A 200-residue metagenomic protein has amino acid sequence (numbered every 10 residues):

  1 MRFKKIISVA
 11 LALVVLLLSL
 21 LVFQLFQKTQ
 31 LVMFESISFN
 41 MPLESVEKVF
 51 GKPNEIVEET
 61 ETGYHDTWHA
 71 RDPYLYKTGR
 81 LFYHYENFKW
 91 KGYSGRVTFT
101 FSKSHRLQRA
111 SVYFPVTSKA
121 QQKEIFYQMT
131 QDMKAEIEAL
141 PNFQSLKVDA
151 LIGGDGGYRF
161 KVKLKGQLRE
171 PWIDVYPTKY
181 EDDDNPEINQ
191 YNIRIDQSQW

Functional and structural regions predicted by a protein language model:
M1-K5: Positively charged n-region of N-terminal signal peptides that target proteins for export
I7-Q24: Hydrophobic membrane-insertion alpha-helices, especially the h-region of bacterial N-terminal signal peptides
F23-K89: N-terminal export/targeting and maturation segments
F39-H65, S104-W200: Non-cytosolic coordination micro-motifs
P73-Y74, T98-T100, D149-L151: Short, exposed beta-strand/loop patches in secreted or surface proteins that constitute
G79-Q121: Structured, soluble extracytoplasmic/luminal domains of envelope-associated proteins
